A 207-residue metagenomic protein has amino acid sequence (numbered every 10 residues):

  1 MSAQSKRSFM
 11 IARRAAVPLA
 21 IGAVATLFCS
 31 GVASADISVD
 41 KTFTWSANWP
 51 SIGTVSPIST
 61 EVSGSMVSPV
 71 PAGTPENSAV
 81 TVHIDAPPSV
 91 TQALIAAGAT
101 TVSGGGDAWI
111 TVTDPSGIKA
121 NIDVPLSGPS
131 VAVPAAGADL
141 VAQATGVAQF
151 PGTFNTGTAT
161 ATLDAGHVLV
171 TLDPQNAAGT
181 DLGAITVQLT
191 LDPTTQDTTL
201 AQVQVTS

Functional and structural regions predicted by a protein language model:
M1-A35: Secretory targeting and sorting signals
D36-S207: Primarily mature extracellular domains of secreted and cell-surface proteins, especially surface-exposed modules
